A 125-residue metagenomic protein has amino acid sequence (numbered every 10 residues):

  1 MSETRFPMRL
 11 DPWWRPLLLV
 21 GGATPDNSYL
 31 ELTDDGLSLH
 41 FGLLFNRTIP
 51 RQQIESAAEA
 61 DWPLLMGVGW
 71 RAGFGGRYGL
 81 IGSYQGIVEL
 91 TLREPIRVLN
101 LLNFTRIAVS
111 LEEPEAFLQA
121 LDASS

Functional and structural regions predicted by a protein language model:
M1-D34, T48, E59, S125: Anionic N-terminal interaction surfaces
S2-L10, S56-S125: Acidic, Ser/Thr- and proline-rich intrinsically disordered linker/docking segments of eukaryotic scaffolds
L17-V20, L44, L99-L102: Short, aromatic- and cysteine-enriched interfacial helices/patches that mediate contacts at lipid membranes
V20-G22, L39, L80, L99: Generic marker of residues within folded, mature protein domains
N27-Y29, N46, I87, R106: Short, acidic/polar N-cap/turn motifs at the starts of alpha helices
Y29, D34-G73: Phosphoinositide-binding peripheral membrane targeting modules
